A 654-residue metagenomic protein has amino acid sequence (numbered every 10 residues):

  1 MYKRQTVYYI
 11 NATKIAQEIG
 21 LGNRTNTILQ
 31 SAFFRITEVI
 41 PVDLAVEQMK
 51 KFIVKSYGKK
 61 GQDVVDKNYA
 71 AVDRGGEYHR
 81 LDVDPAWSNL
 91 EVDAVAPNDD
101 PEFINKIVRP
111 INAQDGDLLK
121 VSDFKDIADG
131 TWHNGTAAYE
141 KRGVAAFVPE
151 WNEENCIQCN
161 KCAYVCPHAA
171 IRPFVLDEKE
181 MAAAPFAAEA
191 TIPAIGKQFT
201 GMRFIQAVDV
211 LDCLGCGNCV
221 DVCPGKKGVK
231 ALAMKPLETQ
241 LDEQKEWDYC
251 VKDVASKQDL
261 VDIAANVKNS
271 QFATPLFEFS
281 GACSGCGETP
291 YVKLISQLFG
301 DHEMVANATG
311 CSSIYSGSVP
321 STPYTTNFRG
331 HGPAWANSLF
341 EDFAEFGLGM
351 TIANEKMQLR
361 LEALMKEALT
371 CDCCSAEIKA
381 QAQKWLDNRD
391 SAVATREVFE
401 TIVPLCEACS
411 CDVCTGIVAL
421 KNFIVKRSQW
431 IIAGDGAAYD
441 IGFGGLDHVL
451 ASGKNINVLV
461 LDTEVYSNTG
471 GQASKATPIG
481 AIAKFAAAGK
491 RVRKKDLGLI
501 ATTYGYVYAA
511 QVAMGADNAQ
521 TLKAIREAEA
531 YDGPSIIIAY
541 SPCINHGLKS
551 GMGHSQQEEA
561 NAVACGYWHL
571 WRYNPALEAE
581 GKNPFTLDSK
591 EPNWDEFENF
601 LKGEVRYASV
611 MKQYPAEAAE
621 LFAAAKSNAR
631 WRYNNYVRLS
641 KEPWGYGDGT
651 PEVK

Functional and structural regions predicted by a protein language model:
M1-Q5: Conserved small/polar residues in nucleotide/adenosyl-binding loops
A12-A71: Phosphate/ribose-phosphate-bearing ligand recognition and processing surfaces, centered on ADP-ribose/NAD(+/P+) systems
I15-N23, A487-G489, E596, R606-A608: A short glycine-threonine-serine/GTX helix/turn-capping micro-motif
Q17, V64, L211, S280-S284 (+3 more regions): Glycine- and other small-residue-rich loops at beta-strand/loop junctions that grip anionic moieties
T25-Q30, I314, A437-G445, N468-T469: Short glycine/serine/threonine-rich phosphate/pyrophosphate-binding segments that cradle anionic phosphate groups
T27, S31-R35, Q48-F52, A70 (+11 more regions): Alpha-helical scaffold segments in soluble metabolic enzymes
A45-M49, G58-C213, V220-W430, A481 (+8 more regions): Ferredoxin-type iron-sulfur electron-transfer modules and their immediate structural context
A408-C411, V425-I431, D440-I456, L461-E591: Glycine-rich ThDP/TPP pyrophosphate-binding loop and its adjacent helix/strand module within ThDP-dependent enzymes
